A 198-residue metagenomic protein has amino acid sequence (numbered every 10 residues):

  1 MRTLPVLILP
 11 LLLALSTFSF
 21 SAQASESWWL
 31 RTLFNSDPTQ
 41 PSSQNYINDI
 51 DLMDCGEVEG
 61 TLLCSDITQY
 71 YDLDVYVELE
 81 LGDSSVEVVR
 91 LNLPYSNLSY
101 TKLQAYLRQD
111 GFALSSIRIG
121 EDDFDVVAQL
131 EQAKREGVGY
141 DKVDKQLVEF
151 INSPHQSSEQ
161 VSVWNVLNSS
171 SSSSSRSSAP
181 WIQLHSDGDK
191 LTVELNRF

Functional and structural regions predicted by a protein language model:
M1-V6: Positively charged n-region of N-terminal signal peptides that target proteins for export
L7-T17: Bacterial N-terminal signal peptides
L13, Q23-A24, L107, K145 (+2 more regions): Alpha-helical structural elements
F18-E136, H185-F198: Short helix/turn-capping signatures at newly exposed starts of structured segments
L73-L81, V148-E149, E159-S186: Broad, structure-driven detector of short, well-ordered beta-strand segments within folded domains
E121-N168: Mixed-charge, low-complexity intrinsically disordered segments
